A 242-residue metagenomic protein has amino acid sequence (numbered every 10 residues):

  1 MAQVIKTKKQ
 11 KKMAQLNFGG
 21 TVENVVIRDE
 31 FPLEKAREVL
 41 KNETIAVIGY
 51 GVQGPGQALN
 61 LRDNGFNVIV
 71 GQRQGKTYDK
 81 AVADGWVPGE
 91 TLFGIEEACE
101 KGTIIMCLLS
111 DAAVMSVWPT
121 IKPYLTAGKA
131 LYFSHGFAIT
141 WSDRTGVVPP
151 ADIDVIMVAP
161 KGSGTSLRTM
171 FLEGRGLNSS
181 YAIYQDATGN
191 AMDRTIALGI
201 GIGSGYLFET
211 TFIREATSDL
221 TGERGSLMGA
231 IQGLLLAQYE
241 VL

Functional and structural regions predicted by a protein language model:
Q3-G89: NAD(P)+-binding Rossmann beta1-loop-alpha1 motif at the extreme N-terminus of oxidoreductases
L40, I45-I48, V52, G56 (+5 more regions): Conserved active-site and cofactor/substrate-binding residues in soluble primary-metabolism enzymes
T44-A46, N67-I69, T103-C107, K129-A130 (+3 more regions): Structural motif
L59-N60, G94-E97, L167-R175: Short, flexible, solvent-exposed loop/turn segments with mixed acidic/basic and small polar residues
F66, W86, C107, P123-A127 (+6 more regions): Generic secondary-structure signature for well-ordered alpha-helical cores
R73, V82-T140, V148-S163: Rossmann-like NAD(P)-binding element
G102, A216-G233, A237-V241: Catalytic cofactor-binding cores of redox enzymes
Y132-R224: Rossmann-fold dinucleotide-binding core
